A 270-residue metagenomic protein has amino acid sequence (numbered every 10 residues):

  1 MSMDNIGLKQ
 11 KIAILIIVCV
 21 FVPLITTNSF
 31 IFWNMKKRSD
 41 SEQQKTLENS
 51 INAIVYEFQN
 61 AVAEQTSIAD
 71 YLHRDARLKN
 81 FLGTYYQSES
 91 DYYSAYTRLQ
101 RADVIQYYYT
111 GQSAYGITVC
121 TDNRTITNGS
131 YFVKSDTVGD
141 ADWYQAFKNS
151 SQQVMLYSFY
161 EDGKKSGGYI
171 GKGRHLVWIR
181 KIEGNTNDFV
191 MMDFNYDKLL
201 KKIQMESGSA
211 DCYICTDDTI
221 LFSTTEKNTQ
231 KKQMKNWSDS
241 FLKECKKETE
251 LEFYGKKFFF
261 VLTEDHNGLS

Functional and structural regions predicted by a protein language model:
M1-K37, S41, K45: Extreme N-terminal signal-anchor transmembrane helix of membrane signaling/transducer proteins, especially in bacteria
K45-Q152: Extracytoplasmic/periplasmic sensory segments of membrane signal-transduction proteins
S113, E206-S209: Short, small/polar residue-rich loop motifs at catalytic or cofactor-binding pockets
N123-I126, C212-E226: Short, glycine-anchored, charge-dense loop/turn motifs used at functional sites
T137, G168-E206: Conserved beta-strands of PAS-like sensory domains
V154-S166, K246-Y254: PAS and PAS-like sensory modules
N195-Y196, S223-T229: Short beta->alpha transition motifs characteristic of CBS
E226-S270: Extracellular/periplasmic juxtamembrane segments that couple receptor/chemosensory ectodomains to their
